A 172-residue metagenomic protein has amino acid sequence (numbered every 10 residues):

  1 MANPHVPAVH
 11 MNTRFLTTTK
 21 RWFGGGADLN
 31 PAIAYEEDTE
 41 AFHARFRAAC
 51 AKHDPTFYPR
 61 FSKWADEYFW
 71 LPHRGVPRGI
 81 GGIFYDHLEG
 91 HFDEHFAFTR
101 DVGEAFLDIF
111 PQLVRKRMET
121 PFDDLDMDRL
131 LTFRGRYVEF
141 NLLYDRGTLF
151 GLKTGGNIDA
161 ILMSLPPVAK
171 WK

Functional and structural regions predicted by a protein language model:
M1-G24: Internal mixed beta-strand/loop scaffold within catalytic domains of large alpha/beta enzymes
A2, T17, N30-E36, H87-F98 (+1 more regions): A generic structural motif
H10-R14, G25-N30, E139-L143: Active-site scaffold segments
N12-T13, F42-F46, T154-D159: Short intrinsically disordered coil segments
T19-F61: Compact, glycine/acidic-enriched structural inserts
A65-L88, G135-Y137, L142: Aromatic/basic-lined ligand-recognition segments that form π-stacking hydrophobic pockets flanked by Lys/Arg to engage
G90-Y144, L149: Extended, compositionally biased non-globular segments
R136-K172: C-terminal structured interaction module
